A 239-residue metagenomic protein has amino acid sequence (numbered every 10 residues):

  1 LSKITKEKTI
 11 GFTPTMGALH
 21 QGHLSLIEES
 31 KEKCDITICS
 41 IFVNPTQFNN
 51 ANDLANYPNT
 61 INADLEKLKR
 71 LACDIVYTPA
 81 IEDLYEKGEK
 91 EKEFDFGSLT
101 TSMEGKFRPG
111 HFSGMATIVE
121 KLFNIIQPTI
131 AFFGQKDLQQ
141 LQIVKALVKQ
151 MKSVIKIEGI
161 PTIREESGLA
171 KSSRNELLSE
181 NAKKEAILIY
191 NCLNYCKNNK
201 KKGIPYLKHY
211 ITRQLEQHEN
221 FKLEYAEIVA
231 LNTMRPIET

Functional and structural regions predicted by a protein language model:
L1-K222, I228-R235: Nucleotidyltransferase catalytic core that binds NTPs
T239: Acidic/histidine-enriched ion/cofactor-binding microenvironments in catalytic or ligand-binding pockets
